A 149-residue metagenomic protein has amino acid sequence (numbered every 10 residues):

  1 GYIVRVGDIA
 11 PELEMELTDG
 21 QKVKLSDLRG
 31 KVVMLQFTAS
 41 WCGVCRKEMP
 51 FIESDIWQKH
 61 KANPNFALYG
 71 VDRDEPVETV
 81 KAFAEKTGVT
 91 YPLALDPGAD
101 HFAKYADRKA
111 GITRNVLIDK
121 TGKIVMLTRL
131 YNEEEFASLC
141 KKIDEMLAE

Functional and structural regions predicted by a protein language model:
G1-E12, A82: N-proximal helix/coil linker or "cap" segments that precede and/or mark the start of modular domains
A10-P11, V32-V33, I112-R114: Short loop/turn microsegments at loop-to-beta-strand junctions
T18-D19, K120: Short, ordered coil/turn segments that flank beta-strands lining enzyme active or ligand-binding pockets
V23-R46: Short active-site neighborhood of thiol/selenol oxidoreductases, capturing the structured segment around
K31-V32, K47-G70, E85: Conserved helix-turn-beta segment immediately C-terminal to the redox Cys motif in thioredoxin-like folds
N63-V77, V89-A99: Thiol-based oxidoreductase modules, predominantly thioredoxin-like and allied folds used for disulfide exchange
E85-T90, D96-D144: Thiol/disulfide oxidoreductase modules built on the thioredoxin-like
